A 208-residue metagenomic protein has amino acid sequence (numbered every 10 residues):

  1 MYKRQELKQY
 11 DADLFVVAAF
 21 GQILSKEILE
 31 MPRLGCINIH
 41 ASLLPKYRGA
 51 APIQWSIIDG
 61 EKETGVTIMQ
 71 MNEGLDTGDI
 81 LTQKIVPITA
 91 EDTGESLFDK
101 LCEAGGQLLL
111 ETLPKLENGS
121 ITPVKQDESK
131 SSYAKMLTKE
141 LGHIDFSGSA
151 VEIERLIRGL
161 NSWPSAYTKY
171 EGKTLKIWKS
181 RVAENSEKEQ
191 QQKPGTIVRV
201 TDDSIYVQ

Functional and structural regions predicted by a protein language model:
M1-Q5: Conserved small/polar residues in nucleotide/adenosyl-binding loops
K8-D11: Glycine-rich phosphate-binding loop signature in dinucleotide/nucleotide-binding domains
L14-Y133: Donor/substrate-binding cores of folate-linked one-carbon enzymes
E128-Q208: Internal anion-binding site segments
